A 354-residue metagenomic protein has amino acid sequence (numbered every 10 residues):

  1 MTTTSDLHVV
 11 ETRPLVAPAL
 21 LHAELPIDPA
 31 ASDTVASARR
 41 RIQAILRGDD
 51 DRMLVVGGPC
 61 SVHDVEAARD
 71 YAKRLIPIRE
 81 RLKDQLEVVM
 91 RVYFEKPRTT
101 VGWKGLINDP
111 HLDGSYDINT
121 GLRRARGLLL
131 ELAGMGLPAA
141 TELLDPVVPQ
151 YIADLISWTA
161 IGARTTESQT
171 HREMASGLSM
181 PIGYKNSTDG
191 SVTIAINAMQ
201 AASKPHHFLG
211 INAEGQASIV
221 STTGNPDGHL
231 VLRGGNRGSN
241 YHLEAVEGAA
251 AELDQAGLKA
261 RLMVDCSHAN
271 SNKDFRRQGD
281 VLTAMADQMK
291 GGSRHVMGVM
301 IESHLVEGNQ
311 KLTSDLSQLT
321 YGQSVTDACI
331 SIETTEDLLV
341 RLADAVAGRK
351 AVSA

Functional and structural regions predicted by a protein language model:
T2-S5, Q85-V246, H268-A269, K273 (+5 more regions): Active-site-facing alpha/beta catalytic cores
L7-D49: N- or domain-start disorder-to-order transition segments that initiate the globular core
A17-P26, T222-N236, L319, Q323: Gly-rich Lys/Arg/Thr-decorated short loops/hinges at beta-loop-alpha junctions or inter-strand turns that position
L54-A67, D327: Conserved phosphate/anionic-ligand binding catalytic regions in large, soluble enzymes, centered on
G58, V264, S331: Conserved, mostly hydrophobic/aromatic
I76-P77: N-terminal intrinsically disordered, cationic/polar leader segments that include organellar targeting peptides
R233-G235, N240, G248-M263: A contiguous, surface-oriented mixed alpha/beta subdomain in the mid-to-C-terminal portion of proteins that forms
H304-K350: Internal helix-turn-beta structural module
